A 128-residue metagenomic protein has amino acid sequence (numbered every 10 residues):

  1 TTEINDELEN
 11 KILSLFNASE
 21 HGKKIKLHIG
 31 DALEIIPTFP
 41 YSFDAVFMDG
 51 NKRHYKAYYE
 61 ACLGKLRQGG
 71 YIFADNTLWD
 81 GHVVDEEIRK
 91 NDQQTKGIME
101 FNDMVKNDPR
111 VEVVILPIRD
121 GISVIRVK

Functional and structural regions predicted by a protein language model:
T1-K128: S-adenosylmethionine/decaboxylated-SAM
